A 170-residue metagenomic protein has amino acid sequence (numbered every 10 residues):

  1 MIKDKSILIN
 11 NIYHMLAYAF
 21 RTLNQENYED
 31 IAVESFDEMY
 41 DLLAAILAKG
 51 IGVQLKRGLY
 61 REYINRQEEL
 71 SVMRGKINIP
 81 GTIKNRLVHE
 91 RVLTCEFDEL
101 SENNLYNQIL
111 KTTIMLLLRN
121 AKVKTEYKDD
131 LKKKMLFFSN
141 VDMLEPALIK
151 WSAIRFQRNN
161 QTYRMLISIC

Functional and structural regions predicted by a protein language model:
M1-I169: Terminal, charged accessory segments of proteins
